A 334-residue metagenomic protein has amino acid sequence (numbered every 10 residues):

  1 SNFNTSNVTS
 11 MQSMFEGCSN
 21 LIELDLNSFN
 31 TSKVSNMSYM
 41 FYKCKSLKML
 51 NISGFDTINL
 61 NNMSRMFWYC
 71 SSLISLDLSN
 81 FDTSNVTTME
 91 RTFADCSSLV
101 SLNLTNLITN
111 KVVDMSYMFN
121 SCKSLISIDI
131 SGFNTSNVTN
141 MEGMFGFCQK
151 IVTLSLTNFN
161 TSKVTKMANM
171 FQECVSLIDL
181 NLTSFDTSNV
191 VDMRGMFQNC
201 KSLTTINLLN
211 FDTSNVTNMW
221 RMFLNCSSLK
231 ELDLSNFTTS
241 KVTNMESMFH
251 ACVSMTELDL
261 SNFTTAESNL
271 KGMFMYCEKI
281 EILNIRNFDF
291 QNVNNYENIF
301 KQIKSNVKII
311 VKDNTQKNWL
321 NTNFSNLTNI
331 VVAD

Functional and structural regions predicted by a protein language model:
S1-T9, N20-S35, K45-N61, S71-T87 (+10 more regions): Structural signature of tandem-repeat unit edges
S13-G17, Y39-K43, R65-Y69, E90-D95 (+10 more regions): Short beta-strand elements of solenoid repeat domains
E297-F300, Q316-N329: Short, aromatic/basic amphipathic alpha-helical patches
